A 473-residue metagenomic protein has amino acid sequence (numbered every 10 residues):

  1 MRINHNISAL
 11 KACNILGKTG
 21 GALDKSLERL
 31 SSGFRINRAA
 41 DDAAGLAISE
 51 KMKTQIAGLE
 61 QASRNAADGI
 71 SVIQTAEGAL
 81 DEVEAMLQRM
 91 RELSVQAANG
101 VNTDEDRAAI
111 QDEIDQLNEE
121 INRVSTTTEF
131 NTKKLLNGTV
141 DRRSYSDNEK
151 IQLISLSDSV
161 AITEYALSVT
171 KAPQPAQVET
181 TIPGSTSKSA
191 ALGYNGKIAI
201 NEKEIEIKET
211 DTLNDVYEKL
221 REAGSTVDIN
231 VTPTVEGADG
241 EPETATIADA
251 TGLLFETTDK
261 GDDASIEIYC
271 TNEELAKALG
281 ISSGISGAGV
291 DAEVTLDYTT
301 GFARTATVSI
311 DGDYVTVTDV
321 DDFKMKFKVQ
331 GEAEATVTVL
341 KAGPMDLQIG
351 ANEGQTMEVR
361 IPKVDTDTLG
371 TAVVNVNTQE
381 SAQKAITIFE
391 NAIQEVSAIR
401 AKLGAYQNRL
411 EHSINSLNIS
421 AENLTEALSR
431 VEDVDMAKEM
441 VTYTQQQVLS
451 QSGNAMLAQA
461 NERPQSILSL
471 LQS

Functional and structural regions predicted by a protein language model:
M1-S473: Primary detection of the long, small/polar-rich alpha-helical "axial" segments characteristic of bacterial flagellar
